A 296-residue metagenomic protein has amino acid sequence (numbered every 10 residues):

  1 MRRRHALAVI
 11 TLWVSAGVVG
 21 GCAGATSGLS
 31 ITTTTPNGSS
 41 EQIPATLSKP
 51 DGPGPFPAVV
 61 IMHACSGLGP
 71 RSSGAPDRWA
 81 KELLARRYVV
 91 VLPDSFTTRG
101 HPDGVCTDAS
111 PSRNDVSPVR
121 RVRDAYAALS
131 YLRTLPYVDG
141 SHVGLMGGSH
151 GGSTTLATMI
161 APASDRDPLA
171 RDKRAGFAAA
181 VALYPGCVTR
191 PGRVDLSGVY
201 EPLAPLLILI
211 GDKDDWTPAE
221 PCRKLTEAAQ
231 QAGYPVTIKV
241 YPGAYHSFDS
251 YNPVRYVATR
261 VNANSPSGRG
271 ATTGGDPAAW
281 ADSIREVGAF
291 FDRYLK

Functional and structural regions predicted by a protein language model:
M1-I10: Bacterial N-terminal signal peptides that target proteins for export
V9-G20: Bacterial N-terminal signal peptides
A23-G54: N-terminal cap/lid segment of alpha/beta-hydrolase-fold proteins
P36-N37, S72, S95-A127: Catalytic nucleophile-loop/oxyanion-hole region of alpha/beta-hydrolase and closely related hydrolase-like folds
G52-F56, I61-D103, T189-R190, D215-A219: Short substrate-entry loop that stabilizes the transition state in hydrolases
V116-E201: Primarily recognizes the serine-hydrolase "nucleophile elbow" in alpha/beta-hydrolase and SGNH/GDSL folds
L169-V240: The feature captures the conserved acid-bearing segment of alpha/beta-hydrolase catalytic domains
P235-K296: C-terminal catalytic histidine-bearing segment of alpha/beta-hydrolase fold enzymes
